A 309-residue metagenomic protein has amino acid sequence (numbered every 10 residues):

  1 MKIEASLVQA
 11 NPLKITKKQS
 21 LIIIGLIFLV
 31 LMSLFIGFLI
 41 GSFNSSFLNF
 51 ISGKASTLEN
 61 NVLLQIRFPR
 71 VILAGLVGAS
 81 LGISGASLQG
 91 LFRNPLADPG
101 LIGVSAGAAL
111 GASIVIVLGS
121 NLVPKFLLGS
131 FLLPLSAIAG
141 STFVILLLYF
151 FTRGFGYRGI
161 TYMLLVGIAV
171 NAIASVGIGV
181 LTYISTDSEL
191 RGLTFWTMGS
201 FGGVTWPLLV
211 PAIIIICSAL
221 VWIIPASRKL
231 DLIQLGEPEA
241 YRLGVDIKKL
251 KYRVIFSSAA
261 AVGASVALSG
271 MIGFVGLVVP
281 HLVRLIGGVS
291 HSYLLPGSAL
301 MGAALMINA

Functional and structural regions predicted by a protein language model:
K2-A309: Alpha-helical transmembrane segments in inner-membrane proteins
